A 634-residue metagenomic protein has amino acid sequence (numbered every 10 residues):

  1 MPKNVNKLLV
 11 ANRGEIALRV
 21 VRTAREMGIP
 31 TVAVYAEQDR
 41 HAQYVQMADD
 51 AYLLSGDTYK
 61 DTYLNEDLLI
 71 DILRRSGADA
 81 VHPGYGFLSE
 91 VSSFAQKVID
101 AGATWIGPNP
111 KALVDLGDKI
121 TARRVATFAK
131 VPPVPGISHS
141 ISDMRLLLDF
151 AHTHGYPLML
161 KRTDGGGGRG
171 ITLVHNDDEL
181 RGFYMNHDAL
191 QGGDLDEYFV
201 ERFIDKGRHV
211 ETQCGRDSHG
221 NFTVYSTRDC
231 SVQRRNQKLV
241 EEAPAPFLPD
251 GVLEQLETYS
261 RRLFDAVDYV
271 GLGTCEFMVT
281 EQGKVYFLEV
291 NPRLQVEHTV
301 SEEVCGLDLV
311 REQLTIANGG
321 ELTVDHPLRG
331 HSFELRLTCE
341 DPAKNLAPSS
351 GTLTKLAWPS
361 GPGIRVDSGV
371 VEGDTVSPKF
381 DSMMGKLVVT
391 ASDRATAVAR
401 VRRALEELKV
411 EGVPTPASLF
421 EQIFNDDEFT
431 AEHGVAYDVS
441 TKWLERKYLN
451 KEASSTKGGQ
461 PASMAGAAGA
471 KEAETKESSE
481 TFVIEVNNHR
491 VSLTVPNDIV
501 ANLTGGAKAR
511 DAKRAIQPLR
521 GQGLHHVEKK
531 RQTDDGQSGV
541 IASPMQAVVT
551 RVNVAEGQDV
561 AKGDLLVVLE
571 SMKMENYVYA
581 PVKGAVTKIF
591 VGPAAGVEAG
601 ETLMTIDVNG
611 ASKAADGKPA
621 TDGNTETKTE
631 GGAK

Functional and structural regions predicted by a protein language model:
M1-C275, V279-N291, Q295: N-terminal beta-alpha lobe that positions the nucleotide/phosphoryl donor in ATP/NTP-coupled carboxylate activation
V5, G168-R169, S382-K386, S538 (+1 more regions): Short, solvent-exposed beta-strand edge segments and adjacent coil->beta transition regions
F150-A151, R162, E201-I204, C214-G215 (+11 more regions): Replace "in large, NTP-powered and nucleic-acid-processing enzymes" with "in large, NTP-powered factors and other
H175-N176, V389-A391, V608: Short beta-strand-to-loop capping motifs
D205-K206, A266-V270, E474-T475, Q532-T533 (+1 more regions): Short loop/turn motifs at secondary-structure junctions and domain boundaries
G215-D217, M278-Q282, T338, L356 (+2 more regions): Short beta-strand micro-motifs enriched in acidic
S260, T299-G521, V527, A599 (+1 more regions): Catalytic cores of soluble metabolic enzymes centered on carboxylation/carboxyl-transfer
K530-K634: Structured functional modules or segments
